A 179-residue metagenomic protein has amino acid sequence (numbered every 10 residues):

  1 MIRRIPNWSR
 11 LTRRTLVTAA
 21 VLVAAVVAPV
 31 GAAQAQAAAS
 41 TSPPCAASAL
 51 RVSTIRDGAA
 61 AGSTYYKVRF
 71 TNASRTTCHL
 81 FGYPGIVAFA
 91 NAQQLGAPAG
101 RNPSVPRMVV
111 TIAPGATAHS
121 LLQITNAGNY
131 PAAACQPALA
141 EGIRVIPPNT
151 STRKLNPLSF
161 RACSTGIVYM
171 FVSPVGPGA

Functional and structural regions predicted by a protein language model:
M1-Q36: Secretory targeting and sorting signals
A38-A60: Low-complexity, acidic Ser/Thr/Pro/Gly-rich terminal tails and inter-domain linkers that flank the onset of structured
A61-K67, P137-A140: Short, solvent-exposed loop/turn segments enriched in Ser/Thr/Gly
V68-R75: Asparagine-centered strand-capping/turn motif at beta-strand->loop junctions
T76-P84: Short, hydrophobic/aromatic beta-strand segments
I86-G100: Short aromatic-acidic-glycine turn motif
G100-N129: Intrinsically disordered, low-complexity Pro/Gly/Ser/Thr-rich segments with frequent PxxP/GP/PP motifs and embedded
A127-M170: Terminal connector regions
